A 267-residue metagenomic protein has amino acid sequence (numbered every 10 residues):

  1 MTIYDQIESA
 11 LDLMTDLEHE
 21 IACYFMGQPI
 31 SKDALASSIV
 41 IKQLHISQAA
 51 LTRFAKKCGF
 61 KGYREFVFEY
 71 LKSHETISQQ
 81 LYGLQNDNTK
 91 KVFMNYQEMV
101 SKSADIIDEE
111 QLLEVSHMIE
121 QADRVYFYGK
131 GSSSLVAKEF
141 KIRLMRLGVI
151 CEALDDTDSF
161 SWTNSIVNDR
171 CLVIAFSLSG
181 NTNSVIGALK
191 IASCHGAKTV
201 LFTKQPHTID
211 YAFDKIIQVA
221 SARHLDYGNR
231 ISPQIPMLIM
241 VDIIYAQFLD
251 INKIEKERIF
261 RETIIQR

Functional and structural regions predicted by a protein language model:
T2-Y4, D12-E20, G27-A34, S38-L113: HTH-adjacent hinge/linker in prokaryotic transcriptional regulators
Y4-I7, D33, C171, D226-Y227: A short, mixed-charge helix-start or loop-turn motif at secondary-structure junctions
E18, L44, S116, L238-V241 (+1 more regions): Short, amphipathic alpha-helical "lid/cap" segments that border enzyme active or binding sites
Y24, V115-M118, T163: CheY-like receiver
E110-A122: Glycine-rich phosphate/diphosphate-binding loops that line cofactor/substrate pockets in enzymes
E120-I239, I243-N252: Glycine-rich phosphate-binding loops that contact phosphosugars or nucleotide phosphates
N252-R267: A short, charged, Gly/Pro-tolerant segment at domain boundaries
